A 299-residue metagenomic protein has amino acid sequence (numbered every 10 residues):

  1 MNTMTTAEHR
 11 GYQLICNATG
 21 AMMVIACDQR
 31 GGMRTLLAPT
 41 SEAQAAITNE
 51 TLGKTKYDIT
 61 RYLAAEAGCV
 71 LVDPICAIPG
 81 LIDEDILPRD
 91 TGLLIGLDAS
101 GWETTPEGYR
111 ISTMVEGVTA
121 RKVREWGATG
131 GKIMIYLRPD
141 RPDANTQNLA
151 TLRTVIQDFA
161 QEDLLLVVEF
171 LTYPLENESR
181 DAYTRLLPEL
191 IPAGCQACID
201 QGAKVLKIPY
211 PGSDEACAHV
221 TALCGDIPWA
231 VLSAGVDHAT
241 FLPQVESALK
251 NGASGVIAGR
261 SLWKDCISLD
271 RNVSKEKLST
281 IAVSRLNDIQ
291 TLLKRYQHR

Functional and structural regions predicted by a protein language model:
M1-R124, T129, L137-D140, A239-T240 (+5 more regions): Alpha/beta catalytic barrel-like cores
L36-P39, Q44-A65, D85, S100-G101 (+4 more regions): Alpha/beta enzyme core
E107-G108, D143-A144, A182-Y183, S233 (+1 more regions): A generic structural signal for short
I227-A230, D270-R271: Short, local alpha-helical segments
L232-A239: Glycine-rich beta-to-alpha transition loops that act as phosphate-gripper elements at the mouths of alpha/beta enzyme
